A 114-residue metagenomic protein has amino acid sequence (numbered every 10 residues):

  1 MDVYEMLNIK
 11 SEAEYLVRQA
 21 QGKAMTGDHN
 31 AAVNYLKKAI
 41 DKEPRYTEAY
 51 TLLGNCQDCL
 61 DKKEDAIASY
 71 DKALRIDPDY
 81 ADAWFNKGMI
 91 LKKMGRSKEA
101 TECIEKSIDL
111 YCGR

Functional and structural regions predicted by a protein language model:
K10-K42: Alpha-helical segment of the N-proximal tetratricopeptide repeat
I40-D41, D71-R75, I108-D109: Conserved structural position within tetratricopeptide repeats
